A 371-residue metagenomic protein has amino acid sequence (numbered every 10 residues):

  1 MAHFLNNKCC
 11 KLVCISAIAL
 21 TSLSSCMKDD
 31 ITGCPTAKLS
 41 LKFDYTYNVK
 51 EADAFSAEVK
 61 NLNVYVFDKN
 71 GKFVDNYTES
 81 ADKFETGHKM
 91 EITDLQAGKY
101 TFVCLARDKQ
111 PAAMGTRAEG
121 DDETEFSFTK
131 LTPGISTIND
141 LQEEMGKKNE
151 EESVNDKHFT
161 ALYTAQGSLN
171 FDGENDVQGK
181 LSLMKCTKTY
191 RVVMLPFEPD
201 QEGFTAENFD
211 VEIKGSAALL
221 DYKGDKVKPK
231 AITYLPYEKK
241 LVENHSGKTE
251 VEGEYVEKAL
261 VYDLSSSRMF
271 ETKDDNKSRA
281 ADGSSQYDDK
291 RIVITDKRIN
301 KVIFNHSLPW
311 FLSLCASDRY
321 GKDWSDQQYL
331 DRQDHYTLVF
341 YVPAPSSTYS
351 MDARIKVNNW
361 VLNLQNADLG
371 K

Functional and structural regions predicted by a protein language model:
A2, L20-T46: Bacterial Sec-dependent N-terminal signal peptides
A2-V13: Bacterial N-terminal signal peptides that target proteins for export
L12-L20: Sec-dependent N-terminal signal peptides
D44-A57, V193-G203: Structural motif
L62-R117, G203-K322, K371: Tryptophan-paired
K72-K185: Short, low-hydrophobicity acidic/polar segments
Q178-G203, N208-F209: Loop-centered beta-sheet repeat module
W310-K371: Extended, compositionally biased alpha-helical segments that mediate assembly or anchoring
